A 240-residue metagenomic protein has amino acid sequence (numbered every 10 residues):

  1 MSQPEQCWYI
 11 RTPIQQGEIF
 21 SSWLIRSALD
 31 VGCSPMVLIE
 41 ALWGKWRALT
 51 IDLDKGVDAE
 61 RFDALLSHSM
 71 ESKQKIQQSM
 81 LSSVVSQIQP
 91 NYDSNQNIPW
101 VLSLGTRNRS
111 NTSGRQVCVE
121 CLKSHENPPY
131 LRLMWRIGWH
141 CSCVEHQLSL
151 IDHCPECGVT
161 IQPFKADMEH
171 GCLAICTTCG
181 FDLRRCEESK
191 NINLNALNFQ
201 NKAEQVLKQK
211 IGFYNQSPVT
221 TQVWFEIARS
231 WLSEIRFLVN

Functional and structural regions predicted by a protein language model:
M1-G114, V119-H125, P129, N198-F199 (+4 more regions): A structured, charge-rich N-terminal accessory region that forms the first stable segment of a protein and links
I25, V37-L38, L131, G138-W139 (+2 more regions): Aromatic-residue detector
V37-K45, W135, C157-P163: Short alpha-helical "patches" and their helix-cap loops
L38-I39, V117-E120, S142-V144, H153-E156: A structural signal for short, well-ordered beta-strand segments and their strand-loop junctions that often border
L104-N108, E126-M134, W139-V144, Q162-A166: Catalytic micro-motifs at enzyme active sites that drive phosphoryl/nucleotidyl and oxygen chemistry
R115-C118, I137-H140, I151, L173: Residues immediately within or flanking Cys/His clusters that coordinate Zn2+ in small zinc-binding modules
V144, L148-N240: Domain-exit/linker segments immediately C-terminal to small folded modules
